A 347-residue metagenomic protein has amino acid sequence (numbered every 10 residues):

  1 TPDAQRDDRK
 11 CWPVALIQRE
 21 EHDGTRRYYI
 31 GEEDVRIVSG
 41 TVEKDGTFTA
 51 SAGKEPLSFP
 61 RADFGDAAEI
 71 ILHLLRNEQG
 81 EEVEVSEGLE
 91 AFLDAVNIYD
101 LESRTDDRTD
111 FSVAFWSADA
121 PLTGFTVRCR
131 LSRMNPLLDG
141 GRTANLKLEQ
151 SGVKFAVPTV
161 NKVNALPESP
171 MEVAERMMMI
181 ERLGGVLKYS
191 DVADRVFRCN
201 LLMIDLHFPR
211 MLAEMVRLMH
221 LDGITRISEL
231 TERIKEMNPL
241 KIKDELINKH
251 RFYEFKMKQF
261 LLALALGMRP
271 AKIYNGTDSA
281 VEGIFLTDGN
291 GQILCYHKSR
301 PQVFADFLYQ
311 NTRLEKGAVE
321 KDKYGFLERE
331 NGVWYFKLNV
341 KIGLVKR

Functional and structural regions predicted by a protein language model:
T1-D107, V113-R347: Short, positively charged
